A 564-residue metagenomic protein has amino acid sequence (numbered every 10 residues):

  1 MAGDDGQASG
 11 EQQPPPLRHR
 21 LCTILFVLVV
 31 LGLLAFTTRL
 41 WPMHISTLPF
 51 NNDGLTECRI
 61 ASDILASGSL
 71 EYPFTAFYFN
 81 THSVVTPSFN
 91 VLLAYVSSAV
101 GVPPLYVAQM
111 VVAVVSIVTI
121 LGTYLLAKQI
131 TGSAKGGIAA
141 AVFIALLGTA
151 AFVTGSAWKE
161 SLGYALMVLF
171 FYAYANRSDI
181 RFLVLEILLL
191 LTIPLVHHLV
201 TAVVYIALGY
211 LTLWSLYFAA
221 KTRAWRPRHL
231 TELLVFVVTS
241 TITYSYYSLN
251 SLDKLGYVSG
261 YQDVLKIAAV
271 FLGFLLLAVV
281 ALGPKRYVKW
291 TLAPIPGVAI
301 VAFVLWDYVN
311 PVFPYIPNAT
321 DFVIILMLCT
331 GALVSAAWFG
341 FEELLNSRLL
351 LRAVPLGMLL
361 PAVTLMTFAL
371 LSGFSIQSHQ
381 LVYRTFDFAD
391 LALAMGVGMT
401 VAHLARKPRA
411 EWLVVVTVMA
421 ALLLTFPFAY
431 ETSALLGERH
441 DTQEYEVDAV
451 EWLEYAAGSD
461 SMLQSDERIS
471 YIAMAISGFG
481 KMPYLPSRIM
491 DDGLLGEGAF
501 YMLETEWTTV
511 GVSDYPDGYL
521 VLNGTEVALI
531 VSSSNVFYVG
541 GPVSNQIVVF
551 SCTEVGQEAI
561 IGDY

Functional and structural regions predicted by a protein language model:
M1-W41, L413-V415, G562-Y564: Start-transfer (signal-anchor) and selected internal transmembrane alpha helices of multi-pass inner/ER membrane
G3-D5, L33, L121, Q129-I130 (+4 more regions): Extracytoplasmic
G6-H19, L344-L345, A389-T417: Cytosolic-side transmembrane helix boundary signature
R18-G54, V238-L249, V301, L422-P427: Transmembrane signal-anchor helices characteristic of membrane glycosylation enzymes that use polyprenol
L25-L28, G32-V168, S378, Y383 (+2 more regions): Active-site lumenal/periplasmic loops and adjacent helix-entry segments of GT-C-fold, multi-pass membrane
D53, G155-G163, R181-S347: Transmembrane catalytic cores of multi-pass membrane glycosyltransferases and polysaccharide-assembly enzymes
E160, A202, T320-A336, I376-R406: Hydrophobic/aromatic-rich transmembrane helices and adjacent perimembrane loops
M167-L183: Membrane-interface transmembrane helices that cradle and orient dolichyl/undecaprenyl
